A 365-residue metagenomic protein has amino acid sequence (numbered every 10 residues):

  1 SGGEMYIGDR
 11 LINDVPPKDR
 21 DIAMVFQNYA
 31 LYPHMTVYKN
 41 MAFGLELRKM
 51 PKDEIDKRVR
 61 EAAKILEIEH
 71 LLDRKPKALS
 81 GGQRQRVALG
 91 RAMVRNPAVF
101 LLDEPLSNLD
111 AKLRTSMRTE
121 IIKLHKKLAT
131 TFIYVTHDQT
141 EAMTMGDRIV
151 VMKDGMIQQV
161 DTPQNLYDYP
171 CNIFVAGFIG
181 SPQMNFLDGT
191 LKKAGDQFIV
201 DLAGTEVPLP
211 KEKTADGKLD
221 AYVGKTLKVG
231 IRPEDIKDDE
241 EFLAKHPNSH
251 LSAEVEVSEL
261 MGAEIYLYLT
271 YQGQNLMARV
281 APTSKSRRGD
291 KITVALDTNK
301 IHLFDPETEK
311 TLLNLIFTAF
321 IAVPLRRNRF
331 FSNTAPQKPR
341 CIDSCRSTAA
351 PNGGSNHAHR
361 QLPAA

Functional and structural regions predicted by a protein language model:
S1: Conserved ATPase active-site switch/coordination loops adjacent to the nucleotide-binding site
E4, R10-L11, M156: ATP-binding/catalytic-site motifs of ATP-hydrolyzing domains
V15-F174, F178: ABC ATPase nucleotide-binding domains
Y169-L191, G230, D297: C-terminal boundary and immediately downstream tail of ABC-type ATPase nucleotide-binding domains
G195-D196, E259-E264: Short, conserved beta-turn/loop elements at beta-strand boundaries and strand-helix junctions
Q197-E254, N275, S284-L315: Glycine/charge-rich catalytic "coupling/switch" loops of P-loop NTPases
A358, L362-A364: Short, intrinsically disordered C-terminal tails of secreted or membrane-associated proteins
